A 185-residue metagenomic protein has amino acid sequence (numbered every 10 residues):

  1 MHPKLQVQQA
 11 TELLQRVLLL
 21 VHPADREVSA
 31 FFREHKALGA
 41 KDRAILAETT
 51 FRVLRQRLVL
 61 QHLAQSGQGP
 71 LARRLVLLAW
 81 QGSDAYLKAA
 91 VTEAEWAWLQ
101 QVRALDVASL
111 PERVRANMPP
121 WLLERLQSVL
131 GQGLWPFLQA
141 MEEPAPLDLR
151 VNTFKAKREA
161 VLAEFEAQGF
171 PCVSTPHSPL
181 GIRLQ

Functional and structural regions predicted by a protein language model:
M1-Q185: Class I Rossmann-like S-adenosyl-L-methionine
